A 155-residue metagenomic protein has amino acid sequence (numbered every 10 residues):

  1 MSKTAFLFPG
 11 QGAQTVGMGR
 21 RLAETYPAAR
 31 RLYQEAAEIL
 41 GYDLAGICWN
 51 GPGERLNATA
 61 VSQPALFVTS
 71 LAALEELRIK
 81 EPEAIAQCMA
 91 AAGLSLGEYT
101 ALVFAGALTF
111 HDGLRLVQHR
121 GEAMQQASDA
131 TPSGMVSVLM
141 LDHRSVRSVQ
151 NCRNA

Functional and structural regions predicted by a protein language model:
S2-A92, L141, N154: Helix-rich "cap/lid" substructures immediately adjacent to catalytic or cofactor-binding pockets
Q11-Q14, A105-A155: Alpha/beta catalytic cores of group-transfer enzymes, especially the acyltransferase/condensing modules of polyketide
R31, A65, S95-L96, L108 (+1 more regions): An amphipathic alpha-helix/helix-turn recognition signal
G53-E54, A90-L96, G121, S133-S137: Short, glycine/charge-rich beta-strand/loop segments that flank catalytic centers and engage negatively charged groups
E54-A58, A101, A105, A130: Short amphipathic alpha-helical segments at helix-loop
S70, M89-G93, G97, A101 (+1 more regions): Gly/Ala-rich beta-loop-alpha elbow adjacent to hydrolase catalytic centers
E76, K80, L102-A107: Alpha-helix C-terminal capping segments
